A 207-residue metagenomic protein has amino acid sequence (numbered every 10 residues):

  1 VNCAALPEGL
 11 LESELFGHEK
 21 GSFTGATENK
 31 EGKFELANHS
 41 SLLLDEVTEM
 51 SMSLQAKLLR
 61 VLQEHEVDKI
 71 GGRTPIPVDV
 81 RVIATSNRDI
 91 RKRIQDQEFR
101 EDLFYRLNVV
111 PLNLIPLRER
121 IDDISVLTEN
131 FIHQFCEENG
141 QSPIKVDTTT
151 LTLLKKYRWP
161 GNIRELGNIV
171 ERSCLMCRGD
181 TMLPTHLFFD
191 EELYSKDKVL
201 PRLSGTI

Functional and structural regions predicted by a protein language model:
V1-R81, R91-N108, E119-E129: Conserved AAA+ P-loop NTPase core
G17, D197-K198: Short glycine/proline- and charge-enriched loop/turn segments that cap or connect secondary-structure elements
G71-R81, D89-D197: Nucleotide-binding/hydrolysis machinery
S86: Conserved phosphate-coupling serine/threonine residues in phosphotransfer and NTP-handling enzymes
P201-I207: Bacterial C-terminal helix-turn-helix
